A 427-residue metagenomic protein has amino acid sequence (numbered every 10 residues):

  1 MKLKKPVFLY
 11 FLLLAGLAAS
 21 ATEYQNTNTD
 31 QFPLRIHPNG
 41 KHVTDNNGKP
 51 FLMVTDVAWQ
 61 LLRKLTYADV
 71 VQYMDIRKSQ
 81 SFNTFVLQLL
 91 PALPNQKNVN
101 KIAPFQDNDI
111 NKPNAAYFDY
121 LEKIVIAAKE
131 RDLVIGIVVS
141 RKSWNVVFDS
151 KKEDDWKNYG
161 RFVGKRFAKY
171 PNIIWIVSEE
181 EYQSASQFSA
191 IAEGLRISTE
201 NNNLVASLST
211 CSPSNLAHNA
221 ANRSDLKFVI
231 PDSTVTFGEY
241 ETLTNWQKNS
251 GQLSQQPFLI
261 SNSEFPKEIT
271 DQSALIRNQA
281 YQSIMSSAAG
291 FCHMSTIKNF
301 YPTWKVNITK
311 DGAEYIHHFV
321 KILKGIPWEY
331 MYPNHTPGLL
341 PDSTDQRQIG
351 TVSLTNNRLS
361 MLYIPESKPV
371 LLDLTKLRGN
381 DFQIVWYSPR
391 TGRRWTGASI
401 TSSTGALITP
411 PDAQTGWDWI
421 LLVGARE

Functional and structural regions predicted by a protein language model:
M1-L9: Bacterial N-terminal signal peptides that target proteins for export
F8-F11, N278: Sec-dependent N-terminal signal peptides
L12-S20: Hydrophobic h-region of N-terminal signal peptides that target proteins for export in Gram-negative bacteria
A21-Q80, R358, L372, L377-T396 (+2 more regions): Non-catalytic accessory regions flanking glycosidase/transglycosidase catalytic cores in CAZymes
Y24-G238: Active-site mouth of glycoside hydrolases
N26, P266-K267, Q272-A398, T409-E427: Aromatic- and carboxylate-lined catalytic core of secreted/periplasmic carbohydrate-active enzymes
N172, S178-D311: Extracellular glycoside hydrolase catalytic/binding regions
